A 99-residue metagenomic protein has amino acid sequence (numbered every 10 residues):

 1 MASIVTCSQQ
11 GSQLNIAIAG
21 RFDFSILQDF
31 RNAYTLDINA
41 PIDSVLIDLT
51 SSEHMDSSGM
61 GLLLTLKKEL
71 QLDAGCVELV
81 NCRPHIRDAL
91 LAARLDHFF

Functional and structural regions predicted by a protein language model:
M1-A17: Short beta-strand/loop segment at the start of cytosolic alpha/beta domains
R21-F99: Amphipathic alpha-helical interaction surfaces in cytosolic regulatory modules
